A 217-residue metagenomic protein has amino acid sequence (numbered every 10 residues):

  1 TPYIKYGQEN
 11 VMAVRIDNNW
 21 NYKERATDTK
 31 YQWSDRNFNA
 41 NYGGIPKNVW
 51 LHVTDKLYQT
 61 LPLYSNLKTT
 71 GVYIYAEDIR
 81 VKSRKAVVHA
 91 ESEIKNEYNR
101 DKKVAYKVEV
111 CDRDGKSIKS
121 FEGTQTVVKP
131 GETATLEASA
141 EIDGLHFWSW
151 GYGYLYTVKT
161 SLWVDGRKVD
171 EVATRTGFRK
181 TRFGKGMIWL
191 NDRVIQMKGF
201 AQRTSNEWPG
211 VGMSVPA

Functional and structural regions predicted by a protein language model:
T1-A217: Secreted/periplasmic carbohydrate-active enzymes, especially glycoside hydrolases
